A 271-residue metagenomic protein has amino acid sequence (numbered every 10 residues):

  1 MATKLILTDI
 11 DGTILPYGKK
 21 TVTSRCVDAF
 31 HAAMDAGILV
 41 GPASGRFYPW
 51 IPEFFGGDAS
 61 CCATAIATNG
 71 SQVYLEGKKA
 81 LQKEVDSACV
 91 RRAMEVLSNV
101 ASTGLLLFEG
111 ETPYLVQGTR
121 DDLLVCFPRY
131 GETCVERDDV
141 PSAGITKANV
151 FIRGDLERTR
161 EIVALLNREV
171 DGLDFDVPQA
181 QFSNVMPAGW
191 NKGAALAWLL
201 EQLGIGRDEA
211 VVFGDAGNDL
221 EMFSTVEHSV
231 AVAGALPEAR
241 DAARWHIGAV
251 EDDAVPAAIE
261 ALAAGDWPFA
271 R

Functional and structural regions predicted by a protein language model:
A2-L5, T23, V185-R271: Mg2+-dependent phosphoryl-transfer enzymes with acidic/Ser/Thr/Gly-rich catalytic loops
K4-K19: Asp-based phosphoryl-transfer active-site loop
I10, R46, G70, G214-A216: Active-site metal-binding loops of divalent metal-dependent hydrolases
T21-D122: Active-site phosphate-binding/coordination module
S60-C61, N69, E169-D171, T225-V226 (+1 more regions): Short, structured coil segments at secondary-structure junctions
C62-T68, Q82-K83, F127-P128, S229-A233 (+1 more regions): Short hydrophobic/aromatic-enriched beta-strand-loop microsegments
V100-G104, F108-T225: Conserved acidic, metal-coordinating active-site core of Asp-based, Mg2+-dependent phosphoryl-transfer enzymes
